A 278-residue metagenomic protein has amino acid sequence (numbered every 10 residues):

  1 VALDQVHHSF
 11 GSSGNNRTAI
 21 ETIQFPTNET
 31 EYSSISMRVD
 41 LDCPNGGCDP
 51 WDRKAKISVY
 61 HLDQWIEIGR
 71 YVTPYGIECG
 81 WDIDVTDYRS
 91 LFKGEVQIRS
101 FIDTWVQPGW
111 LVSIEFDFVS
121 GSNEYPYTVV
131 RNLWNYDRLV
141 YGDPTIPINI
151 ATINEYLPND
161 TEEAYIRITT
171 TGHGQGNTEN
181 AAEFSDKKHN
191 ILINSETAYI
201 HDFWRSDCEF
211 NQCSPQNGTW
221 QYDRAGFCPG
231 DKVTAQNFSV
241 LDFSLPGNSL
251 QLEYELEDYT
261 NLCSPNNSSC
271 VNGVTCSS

Functional and structural regions predicted by a protein language model:
V1-S278: Extracellular/secretory-pathway and virion-surface proteins
